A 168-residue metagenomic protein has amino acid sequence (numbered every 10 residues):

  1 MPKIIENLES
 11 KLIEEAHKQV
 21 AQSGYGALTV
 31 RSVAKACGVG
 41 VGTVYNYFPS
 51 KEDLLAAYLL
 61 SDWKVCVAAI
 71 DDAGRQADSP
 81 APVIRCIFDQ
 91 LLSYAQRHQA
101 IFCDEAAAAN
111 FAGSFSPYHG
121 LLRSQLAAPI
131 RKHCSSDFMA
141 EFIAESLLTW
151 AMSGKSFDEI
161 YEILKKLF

Functional and structural regions predicted by a protein language model:
M1-S23, A27-A36: Basic, helix-initiating cap at the start of DNA-binding domains
A27, S50-L55: Short amphipathic alpha-helical segment with a characteristic S/N-K-E followed by hydrophobic residues
C37-F48: Short hydrophobic/aromatic patch on the recognition helix
A57, S61, A68-Q96, A140: Hydrophobic alpha-helical connector segments
V83-S116, E141, E145: Amphipathic alpha-helical segments used for helix-helix packing
C86, A109-E141, E159: Amphipathic alpha-helical packing segments from all-alpha helical-bundle domains
C103-D104, I130-F168: Hydrophobic/aromatic-rich alpha-helical bundle segments in the mid-to-C-terminal region
